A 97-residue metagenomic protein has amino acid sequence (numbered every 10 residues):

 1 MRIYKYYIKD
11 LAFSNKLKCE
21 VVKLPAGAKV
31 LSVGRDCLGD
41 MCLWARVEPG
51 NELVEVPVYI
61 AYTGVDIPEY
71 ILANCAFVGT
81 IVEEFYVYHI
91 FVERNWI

Functional and structural regions predicted by a protein language model:
M1-I97: Catalytic phosphate/metal-binding cores of nucleic-acid and nucleotide-processing enzymes, i.e., regions that mediate
